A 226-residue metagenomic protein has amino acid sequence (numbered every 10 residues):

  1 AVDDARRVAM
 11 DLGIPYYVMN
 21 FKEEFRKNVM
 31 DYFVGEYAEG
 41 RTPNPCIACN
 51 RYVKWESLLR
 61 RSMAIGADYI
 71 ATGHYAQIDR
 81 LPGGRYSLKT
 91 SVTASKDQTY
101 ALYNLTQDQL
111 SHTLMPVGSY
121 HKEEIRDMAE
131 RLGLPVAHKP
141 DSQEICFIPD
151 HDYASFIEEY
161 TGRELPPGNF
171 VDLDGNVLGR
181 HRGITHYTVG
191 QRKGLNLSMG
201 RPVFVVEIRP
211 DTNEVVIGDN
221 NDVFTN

Functional and structural regions predicted by a protein language model:
A1-Y103, L114, E124, V205: ATP-dependent adenylation/nucleotidyltransferase module used to activate substrates
A71-R80, S87-N226: AMP-forming adenylation/ATP pyrophosphatase catalytic core
